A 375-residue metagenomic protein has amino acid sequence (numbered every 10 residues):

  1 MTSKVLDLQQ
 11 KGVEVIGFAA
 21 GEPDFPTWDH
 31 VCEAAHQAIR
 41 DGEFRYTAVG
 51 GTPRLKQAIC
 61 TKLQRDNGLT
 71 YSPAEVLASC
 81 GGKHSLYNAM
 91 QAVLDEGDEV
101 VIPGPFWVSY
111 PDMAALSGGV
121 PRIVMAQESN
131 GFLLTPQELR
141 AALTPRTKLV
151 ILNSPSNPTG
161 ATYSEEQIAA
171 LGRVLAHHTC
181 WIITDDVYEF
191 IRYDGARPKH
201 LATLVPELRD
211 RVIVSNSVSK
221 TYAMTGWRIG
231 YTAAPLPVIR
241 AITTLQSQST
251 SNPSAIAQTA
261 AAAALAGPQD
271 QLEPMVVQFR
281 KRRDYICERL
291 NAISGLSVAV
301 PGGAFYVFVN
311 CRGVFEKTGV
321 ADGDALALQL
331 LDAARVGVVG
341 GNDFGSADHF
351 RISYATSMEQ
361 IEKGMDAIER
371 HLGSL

Functional and structural regions predicted by a protein language model:
M1, L8-I16, E22-A38, D66-L375: PLP-dependent class I/II
I16-E22, Q37-L55: A glycine-/small-polar-enriched, mobile loop at the entrance of the PLP active site in fold-type I
Y46-S79: Conserved N-terminal alpha-helix of the aminotransferase class I/II PLP-enzyme fold
